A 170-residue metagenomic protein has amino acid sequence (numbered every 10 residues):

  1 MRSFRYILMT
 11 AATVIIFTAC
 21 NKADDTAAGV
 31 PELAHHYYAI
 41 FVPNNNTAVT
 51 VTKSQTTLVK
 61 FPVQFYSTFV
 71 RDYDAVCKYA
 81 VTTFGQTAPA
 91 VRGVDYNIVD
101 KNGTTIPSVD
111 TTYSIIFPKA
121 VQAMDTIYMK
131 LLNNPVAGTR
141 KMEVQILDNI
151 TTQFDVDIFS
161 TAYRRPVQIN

Functional and structural regions predicted by a protein language model:
M1-L8: Bacterial N-terminal signal peptides that target proteins for export
R2, V14-P43, F159-P166, N170: Bacterial Sec-dependent N-terminal signal peptides
G29-S67: Beta-sheet-dominated interaction scaffolds and their linkers
A48-V51, T112-P118, L132: Beta-strand-rich interaction surfaces with strong enrichment in secreted/lumenal proteins
Q55-F61, Q122-I127, G138-M142, A162: Short, solvent-exposed loop/turn segments enriched in Ser/Thr/Gly
Y73-Q86, Y96, M124-I150: Contiguous beta-strand segments of beta-sheet-rich domains
K78-D110: Surface patches in mature domains of proteins
G103-V109, I115-A123: Short proline/glycine- and polar residue-rich coil/turn motifs
